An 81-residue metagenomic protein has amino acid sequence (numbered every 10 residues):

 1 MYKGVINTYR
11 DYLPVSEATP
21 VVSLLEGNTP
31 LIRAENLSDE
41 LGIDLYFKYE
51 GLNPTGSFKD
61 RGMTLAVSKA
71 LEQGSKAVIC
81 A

Functional and structural regions predicted by a protein language model:
M1-A81: PLP-dependent amino-acid enzyme catalytic core
